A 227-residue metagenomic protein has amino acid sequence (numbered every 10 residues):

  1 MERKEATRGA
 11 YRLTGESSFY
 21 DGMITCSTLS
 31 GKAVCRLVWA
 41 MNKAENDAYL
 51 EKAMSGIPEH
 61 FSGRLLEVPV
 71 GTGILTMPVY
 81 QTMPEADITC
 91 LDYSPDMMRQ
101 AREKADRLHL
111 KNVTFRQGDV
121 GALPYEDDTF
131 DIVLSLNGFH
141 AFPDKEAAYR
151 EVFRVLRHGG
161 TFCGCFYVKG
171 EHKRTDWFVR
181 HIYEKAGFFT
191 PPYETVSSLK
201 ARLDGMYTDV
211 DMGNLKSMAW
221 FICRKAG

Functional and structural regions predicted by a protein language model:
M1-F61, P78, R180-Y183: Conserved class I S-adenosyl-L-methionine
T14, M23-C26, S30, L37-K43 (+1 more regions): C-terminal alpha-helical "lid/dimerization" subdomain adjacent to the S-adenosyl-L-methionine
R64, G159-T161: Short glycine-centered segments of the SAM/dcSAM-binding site in methyltransferase folds
R64-A122: Class I SAM-dependent methyltransferase SAM/SAH-binding core
G121-I132: A short acidic, Gly/Pro-enriched loop at the edge of an enzyme's catalytic core that lines a small-molecule cofactor
I132-D144: A short SAM/SAH-binding and catalytic strip from SAM-dependent methyltransferases
E146-H158: A short glycine-rich, Lys/Arg-flanked "PGG" loop and its adjoining helix->strand segment in the class I
F221-G227: C-terminal lobe and adjacent flexible extensions of AdoMet/dcAdoMet transferase-like proteins
